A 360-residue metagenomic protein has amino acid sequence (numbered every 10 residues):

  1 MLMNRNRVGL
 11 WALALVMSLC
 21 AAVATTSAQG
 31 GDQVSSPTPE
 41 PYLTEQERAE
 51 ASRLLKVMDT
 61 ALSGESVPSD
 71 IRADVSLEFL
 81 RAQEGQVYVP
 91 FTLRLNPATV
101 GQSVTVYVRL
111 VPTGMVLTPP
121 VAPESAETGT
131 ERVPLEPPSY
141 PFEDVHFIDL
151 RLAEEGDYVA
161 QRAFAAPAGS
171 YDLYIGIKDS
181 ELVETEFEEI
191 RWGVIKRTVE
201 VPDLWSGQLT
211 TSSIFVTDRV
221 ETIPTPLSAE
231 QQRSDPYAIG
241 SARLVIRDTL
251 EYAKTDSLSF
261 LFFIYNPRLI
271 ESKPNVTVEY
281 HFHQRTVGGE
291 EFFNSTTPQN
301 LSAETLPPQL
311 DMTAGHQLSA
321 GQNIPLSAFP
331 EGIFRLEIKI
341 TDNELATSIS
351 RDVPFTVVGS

Functional and structural regions predicted by a protein language model:
M1, V23-A24: A detector of low-complexity, intrinsically disordered, Ser/Thr/Gly/Pro/Ala-rich segments
M1-V8: N-terminal secretory signal peptides that target proteins for export/translocation
R5, M17, T26-S27, A328: Compositionally biased, low-complexity repeat tracts
W11-A22: Bacterial N-terminal signal peptides
S27-S360: Scaffold/interface architecture of coatomer-like assemblies
